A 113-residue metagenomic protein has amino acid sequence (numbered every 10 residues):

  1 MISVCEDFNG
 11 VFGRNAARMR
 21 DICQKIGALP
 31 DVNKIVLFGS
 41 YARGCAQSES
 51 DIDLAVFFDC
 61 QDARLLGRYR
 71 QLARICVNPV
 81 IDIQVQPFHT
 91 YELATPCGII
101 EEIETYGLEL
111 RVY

Functional and structural regions predicted by a protein language model:
M1-K34, R43-S48, F58-Y113: Catalytic core of pol beta-like nucleotidyltransferases
F38-S40: Glycine-rich beta-strand-to-loop/alpha-helix junction loops that act as flexible
D53-A55: Short, well-ordered beta-strand segments
